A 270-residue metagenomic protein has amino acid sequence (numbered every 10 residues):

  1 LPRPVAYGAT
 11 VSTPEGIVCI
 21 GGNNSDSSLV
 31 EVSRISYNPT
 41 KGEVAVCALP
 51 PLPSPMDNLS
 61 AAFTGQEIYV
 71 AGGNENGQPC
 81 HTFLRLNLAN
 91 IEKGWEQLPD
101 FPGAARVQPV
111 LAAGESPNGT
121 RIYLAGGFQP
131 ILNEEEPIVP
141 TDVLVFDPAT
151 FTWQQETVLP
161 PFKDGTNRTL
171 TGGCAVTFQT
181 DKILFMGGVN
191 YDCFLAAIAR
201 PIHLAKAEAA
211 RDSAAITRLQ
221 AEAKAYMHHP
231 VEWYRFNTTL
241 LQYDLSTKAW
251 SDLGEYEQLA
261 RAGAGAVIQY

Functional and structural regions predicted by a protein language model:
L1-Y270: Kelch-like beta-propeller repeat domains
